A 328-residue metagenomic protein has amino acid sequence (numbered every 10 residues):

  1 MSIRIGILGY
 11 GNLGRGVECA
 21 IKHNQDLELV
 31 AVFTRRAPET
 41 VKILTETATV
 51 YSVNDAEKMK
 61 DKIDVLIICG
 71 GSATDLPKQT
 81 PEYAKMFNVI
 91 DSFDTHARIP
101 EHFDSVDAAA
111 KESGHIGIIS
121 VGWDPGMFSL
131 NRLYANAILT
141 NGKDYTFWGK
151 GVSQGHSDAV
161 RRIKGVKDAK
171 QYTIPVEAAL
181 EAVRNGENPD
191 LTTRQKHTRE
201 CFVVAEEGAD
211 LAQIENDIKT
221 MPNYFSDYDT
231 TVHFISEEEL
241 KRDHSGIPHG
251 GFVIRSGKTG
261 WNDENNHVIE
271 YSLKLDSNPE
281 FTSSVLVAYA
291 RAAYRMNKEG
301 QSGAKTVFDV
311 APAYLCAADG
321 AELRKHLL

Functional and structural regions predicted by a protein language model:
R4, R15-G16, H23-N54, V152-A290: C-terminal substrate-binding/catalytic lobe of Rossmann-fold NAD(P)-dependent oxidoreductases
Y10-G11: Glycine-rich Rossmann-fold phosphate-binding loop(s) that bind the pyrophosphate of adenine dinucleotide cofactors
A56-V65, A73-S92: Rossmann-fold NAD(P) dinucleotide-binding segment
D91-S92, G117-V121, F147, K170-Q171: General beta-strand structural signal in soluble alpha/beta enzymes
F93-G117: Rossmann-fold NAD(P)-binding glycine/threonine-rich loop
M127-K143, D158-D168, A292: Oxidoreductase and adenylate-handling cofactor-binding alpha/beta cores
H267-L328: NAD(P)-dependent Rossmann-like dehydrogenase/reductase catalytic/cofactor-binding core
